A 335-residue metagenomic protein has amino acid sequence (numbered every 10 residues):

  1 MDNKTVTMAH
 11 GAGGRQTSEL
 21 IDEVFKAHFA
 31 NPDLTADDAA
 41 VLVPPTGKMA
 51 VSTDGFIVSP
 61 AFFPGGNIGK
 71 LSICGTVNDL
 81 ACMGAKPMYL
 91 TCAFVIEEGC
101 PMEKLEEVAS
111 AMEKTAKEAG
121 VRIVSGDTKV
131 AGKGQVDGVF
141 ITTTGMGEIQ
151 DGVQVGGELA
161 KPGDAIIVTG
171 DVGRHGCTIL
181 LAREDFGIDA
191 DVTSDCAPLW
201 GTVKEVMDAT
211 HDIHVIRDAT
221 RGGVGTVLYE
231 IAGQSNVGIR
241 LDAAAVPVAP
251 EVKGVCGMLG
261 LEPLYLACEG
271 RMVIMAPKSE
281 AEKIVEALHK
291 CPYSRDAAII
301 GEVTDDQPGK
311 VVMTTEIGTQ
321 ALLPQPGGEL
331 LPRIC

Functional and structural regions predicted by a protein language model:
M1-C335: Helix-biased detector of long, well-ordered alpha-helical tracts
